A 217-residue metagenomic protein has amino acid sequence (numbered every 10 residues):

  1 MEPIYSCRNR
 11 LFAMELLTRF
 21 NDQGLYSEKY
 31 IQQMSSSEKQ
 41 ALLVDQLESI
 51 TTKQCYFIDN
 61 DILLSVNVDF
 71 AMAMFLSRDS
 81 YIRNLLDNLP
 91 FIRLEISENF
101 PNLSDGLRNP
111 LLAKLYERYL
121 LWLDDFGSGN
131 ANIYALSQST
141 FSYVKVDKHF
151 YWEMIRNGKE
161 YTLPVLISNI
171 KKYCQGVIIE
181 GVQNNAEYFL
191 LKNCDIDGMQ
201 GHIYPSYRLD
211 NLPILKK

Functional and structural regions predicted by a protein language model:
M1-E2, S6-L11, T18-Q23, F91 (+3 more regions): EAL-family c-di-GMP phosphodiesterase catalytic domain
M1-N88: Bacterial c-di-GMP phosphodiesterase EAL domain
L43, F70-L85, L103-L112, N130-Y143 (+2 more regions): Distinct, well-ordered alpha-helical segments
E48-Y56, R83, P110-A113, P164-S168 (+1 more regions): Surface-exposed alpha-helical segments enriched in charged/polar residues
D59-L63, D87-R93, Y116-R118, F141 (+1 more regions): A general structural motif
S77-I82, I92-P101, K114-R118: Metal-dependent enolase-superfamily TIM-barrel catalytic cores that perform enediolate-based chemistry
Y81-L85, K114, R118, N169-K172 (+1 more regions): Alpha-helical structural signal in soluble globular domains
R108-D124, I170-I179: Short beta-strand/loop segments at the ligand-binding rim of alpha/beta enzyme cores
